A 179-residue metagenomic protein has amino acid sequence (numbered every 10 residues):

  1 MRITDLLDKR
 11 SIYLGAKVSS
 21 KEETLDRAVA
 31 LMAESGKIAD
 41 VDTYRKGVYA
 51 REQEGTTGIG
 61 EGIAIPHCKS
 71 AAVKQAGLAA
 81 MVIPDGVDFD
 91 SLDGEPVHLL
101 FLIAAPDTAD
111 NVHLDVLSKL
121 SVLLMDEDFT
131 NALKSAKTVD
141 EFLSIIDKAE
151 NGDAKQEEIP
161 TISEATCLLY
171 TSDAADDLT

Functional and structural regions predicted by a protein language model:
M1-S172: Cytosolic covalent-transfer regions centered on His/Cys nucleophiles that carry phosphoryl or persulfide groups
D173-T179: A short, hydrophobic C-terminal helix/tail in secreted or cell-surface proteins
